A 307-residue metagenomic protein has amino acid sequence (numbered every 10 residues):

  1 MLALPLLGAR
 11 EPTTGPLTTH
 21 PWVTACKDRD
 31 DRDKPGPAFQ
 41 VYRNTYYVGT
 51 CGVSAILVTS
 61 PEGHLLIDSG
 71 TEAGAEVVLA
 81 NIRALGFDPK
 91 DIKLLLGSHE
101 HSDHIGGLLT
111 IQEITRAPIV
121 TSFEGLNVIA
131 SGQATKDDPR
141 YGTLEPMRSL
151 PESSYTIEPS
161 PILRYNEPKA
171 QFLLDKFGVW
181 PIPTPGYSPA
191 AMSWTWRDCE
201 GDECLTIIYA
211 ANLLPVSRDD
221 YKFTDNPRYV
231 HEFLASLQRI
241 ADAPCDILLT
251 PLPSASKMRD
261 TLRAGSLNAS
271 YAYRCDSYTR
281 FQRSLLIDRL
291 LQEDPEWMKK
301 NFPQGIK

Functional and structural regions predicted by a protein language model:
L2-T14: Bacterial Sec-dependent signal peptides at the C-terminal "C-region" and cleavage site
E11, G15-L17, P21-K27, K34-P35 (+5 more regions): Metallo-beta-lactamase
T24, T45-Y47, G70, L95-S98 (+1 more regions): Short, flexible loop segments at the rims of nucleotide/cofactor-binding pockets, characterized by
D31-L85, P89, S193-P215: Conserved beta-strand hairpin/beta-sheet module of binuclear metal-dependent hydrolase folds, prominently
N44, V58, D68, H99 (+5 more regions): Divalent metal-coordination and catalytic microenvironments
T45, A73-E76, R83-Q171, Y278-F281 (+1 more regions): Active-site HxH/HxHxD metal-binding segment of metal-dependent hydrolases
H64, T71-A73, S153-S154, S160-I162 (+3 more regions): Metallo-beta-lactamase
R274-K307: C-terminal regulatory/interaction regions
